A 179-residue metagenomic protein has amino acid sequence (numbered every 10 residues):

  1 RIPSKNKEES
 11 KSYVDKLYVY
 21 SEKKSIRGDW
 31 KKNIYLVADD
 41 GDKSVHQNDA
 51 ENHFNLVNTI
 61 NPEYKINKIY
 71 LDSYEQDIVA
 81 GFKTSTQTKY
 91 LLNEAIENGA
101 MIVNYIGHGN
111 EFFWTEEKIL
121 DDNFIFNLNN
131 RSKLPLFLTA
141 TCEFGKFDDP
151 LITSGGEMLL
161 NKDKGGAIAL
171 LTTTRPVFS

Functional and structural regions predicted by a protein language model:
R1-S179: Cysteine-dependent hydrolase recognition
